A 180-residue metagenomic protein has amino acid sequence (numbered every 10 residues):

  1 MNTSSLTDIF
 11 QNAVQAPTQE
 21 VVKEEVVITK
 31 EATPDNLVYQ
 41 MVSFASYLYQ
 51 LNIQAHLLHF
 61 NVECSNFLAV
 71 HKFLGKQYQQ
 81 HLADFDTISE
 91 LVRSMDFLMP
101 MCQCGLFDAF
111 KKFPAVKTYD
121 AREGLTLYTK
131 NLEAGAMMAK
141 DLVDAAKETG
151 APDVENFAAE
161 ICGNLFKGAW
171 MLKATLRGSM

Functional and structural regions predicted by a protein language model:
M1-P17: Short linear clamp-binding motif
V14-A32: Acidic, proline-/serine-/threonine-rich low-complexity intrinsically disordered repeat tracts
V27-F44, P114, A121, L125-Y128: Disorder-to-helix initiation segments
T33, Q50-K76, M138, L142-D153: Helix-loop segments that flank and shape redox-cofactor active sites
A45, N52-A55, H59, F85 (+4 more regions): A structural signal for well-ordered alpha-helices, especially hydrophobic packing surfaces of coiled-coils
L58, C104, D108-E160: Acidic/histidine-rich alpha-helical segments that form the ligand environment of transition-metal centers
L68-G105: Conserved alpha-helical segments that form or flank metal/cofactor-binding pockets of metalloenzymes
